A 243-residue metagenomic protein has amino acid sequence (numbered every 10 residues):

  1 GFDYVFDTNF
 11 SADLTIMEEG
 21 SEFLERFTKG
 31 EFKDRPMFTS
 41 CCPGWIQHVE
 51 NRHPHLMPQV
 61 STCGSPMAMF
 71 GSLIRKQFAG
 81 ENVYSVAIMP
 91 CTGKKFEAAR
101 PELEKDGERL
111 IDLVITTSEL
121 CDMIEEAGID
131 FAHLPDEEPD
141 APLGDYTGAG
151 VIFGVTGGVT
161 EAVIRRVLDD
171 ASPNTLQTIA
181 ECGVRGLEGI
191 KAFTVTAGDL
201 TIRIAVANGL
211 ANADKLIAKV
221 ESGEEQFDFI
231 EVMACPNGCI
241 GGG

Functional and structural regions predicted by a protein language model:
G1-G243: Iron-sulfur-associated redox domains of electron-transfer enzymes in respiratory and anaerobic energy metabolism
